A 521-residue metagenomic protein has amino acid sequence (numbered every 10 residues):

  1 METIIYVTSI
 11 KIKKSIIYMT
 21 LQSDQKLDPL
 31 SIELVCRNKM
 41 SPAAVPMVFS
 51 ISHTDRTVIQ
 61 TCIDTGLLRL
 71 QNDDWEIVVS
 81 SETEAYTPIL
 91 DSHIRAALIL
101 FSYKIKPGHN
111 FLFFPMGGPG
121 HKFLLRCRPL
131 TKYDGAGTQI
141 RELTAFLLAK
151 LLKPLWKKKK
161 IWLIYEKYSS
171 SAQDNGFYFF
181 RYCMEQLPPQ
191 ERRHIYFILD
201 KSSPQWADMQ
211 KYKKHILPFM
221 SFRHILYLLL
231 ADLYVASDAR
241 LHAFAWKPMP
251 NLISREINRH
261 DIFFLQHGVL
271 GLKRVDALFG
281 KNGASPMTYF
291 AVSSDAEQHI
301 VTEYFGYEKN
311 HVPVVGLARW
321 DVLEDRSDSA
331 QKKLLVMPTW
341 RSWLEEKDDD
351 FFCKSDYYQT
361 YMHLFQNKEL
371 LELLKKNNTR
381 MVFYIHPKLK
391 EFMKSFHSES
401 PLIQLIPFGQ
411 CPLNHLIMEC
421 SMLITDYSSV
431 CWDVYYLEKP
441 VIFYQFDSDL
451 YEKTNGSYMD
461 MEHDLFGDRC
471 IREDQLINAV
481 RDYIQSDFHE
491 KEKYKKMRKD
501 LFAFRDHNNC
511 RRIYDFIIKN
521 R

Functional and structural regions predicted by a protein language model:
M1-I161: Basic, ligand-binding patches in group-transfer machinery, especially extracytoplasmic/periplasmic segments
T20-S23, A43-F49, D55-Q60, D64 (+1 more regions): Active-site and donor-binding regions of nucleotide-sugar-utilizing enzymes
K132-K150, Q266, L272-Y361, P387 (+2 more regions): A nucleotide-sugar donor-handling region in carbohydrate enzymes
A172-F180, M184, P188, A318-S395 (+1 more regions): Conserved catalytic-core segment of nucleotide-activated headgroup transferases in glycan assembly
L217-Y227, P387-W432, L437: Donor nucleotide-activated moiety binding/catalytic core segment of transferases that use nucleotide-activated donors
K247-G268, C353-H363, K439-L450: A short, gly/pro- and small-residue-rich
S395-S400, S429-F504: Catalytic binding pocket for nucleotide-activated donors in carbohydrate/polymer assembly enzymes
D506-R521: C-terminal alpha-helical cap of glycosyltransferases
